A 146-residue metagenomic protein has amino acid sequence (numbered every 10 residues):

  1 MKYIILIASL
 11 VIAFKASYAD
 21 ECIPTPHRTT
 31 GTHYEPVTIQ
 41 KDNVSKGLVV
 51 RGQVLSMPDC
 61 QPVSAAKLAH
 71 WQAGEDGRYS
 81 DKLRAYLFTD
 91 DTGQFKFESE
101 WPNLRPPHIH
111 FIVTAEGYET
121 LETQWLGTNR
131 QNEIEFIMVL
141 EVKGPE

Functional and structural regions predicted by a protein language model:
I4-A13: Sec-dependent N-terminal signal peptides
F14-A19: Sec/Tat signal peptide C-region and signal peptidase I cleavage site
D20-E146: Beta-strand-dominated extracellular/periplasmic modules and repeats in secreted or surface-exposed proteins
